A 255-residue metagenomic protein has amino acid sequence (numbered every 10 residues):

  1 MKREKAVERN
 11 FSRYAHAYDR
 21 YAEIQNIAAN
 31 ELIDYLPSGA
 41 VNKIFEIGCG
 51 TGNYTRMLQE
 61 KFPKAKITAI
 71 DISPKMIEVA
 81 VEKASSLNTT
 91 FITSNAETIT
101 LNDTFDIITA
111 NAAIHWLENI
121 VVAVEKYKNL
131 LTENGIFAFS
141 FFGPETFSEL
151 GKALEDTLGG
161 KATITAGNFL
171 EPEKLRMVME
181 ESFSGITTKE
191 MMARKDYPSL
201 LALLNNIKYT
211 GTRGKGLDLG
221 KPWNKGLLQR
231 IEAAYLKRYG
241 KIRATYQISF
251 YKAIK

Functional and structural regions predicted by a protein language model:
K2-N26: Class I SAM-dependent methyltransferase Rossmann-like catalytic core, especially the SAM/SAH-binding loop
E23-A40: Conserved alpha-helix/loop element of class I SAM-dependent methyltransferases that forms part of the SAM/SAH-binding
F45-T98: Class I SAM-dependent methyltransferase SAM/SAH-binding core
T51-N53, L170, T187-K255: Conserved Class I S-adenosyl-L-methionine
E97-I108: A short acidic, Gly/Pro-enriched loop at the edge of an enzyme's catalytic core that lines a small-molecule cofactor
I107-I120: A short SAM/SAH-binding and catalytic strip from SAM-dependent methyltransferases
V121, A138-S199, R213-L217, K221: Conserved catalytic/acceptor-binding region of the Class I
V121-E133: A short glycine-rich, Lys/Arg-flanked "PGG" loop and its adjoining helix->strand segment in the class I
